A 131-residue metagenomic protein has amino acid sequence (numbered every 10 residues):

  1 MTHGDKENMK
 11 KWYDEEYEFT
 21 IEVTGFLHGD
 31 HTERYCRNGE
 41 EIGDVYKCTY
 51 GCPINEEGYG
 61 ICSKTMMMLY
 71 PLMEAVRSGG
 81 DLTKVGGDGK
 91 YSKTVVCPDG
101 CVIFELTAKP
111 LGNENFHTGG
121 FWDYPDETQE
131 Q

Functional and structural regions predicted by a protein language model:
M1-W12, T118, P125-Q131: Amphipathic/hydrophobic helical signal segments and adjacent flexible N-terminal regions that mediate secretion
K11-E15, I42, P98-G100: Solvent-exposed loop and beta-edge segments used for protein-protein assembly and interaction
K11-L27: Short, basic/aromatic beta-hairpin or loop at an interaction surface
H28-E33: Short N-terminal binding/cap micro-motifs at the start of the first secondary-structure element
R34-E56: Short, flexible N-terminal segments of the mature chain
E41-T49, W122-Q131: Short, cationic low-complexity segments
E57-S78: Short, compositionally biased
A75-E130: Short, compact, well-ordered microdomains
